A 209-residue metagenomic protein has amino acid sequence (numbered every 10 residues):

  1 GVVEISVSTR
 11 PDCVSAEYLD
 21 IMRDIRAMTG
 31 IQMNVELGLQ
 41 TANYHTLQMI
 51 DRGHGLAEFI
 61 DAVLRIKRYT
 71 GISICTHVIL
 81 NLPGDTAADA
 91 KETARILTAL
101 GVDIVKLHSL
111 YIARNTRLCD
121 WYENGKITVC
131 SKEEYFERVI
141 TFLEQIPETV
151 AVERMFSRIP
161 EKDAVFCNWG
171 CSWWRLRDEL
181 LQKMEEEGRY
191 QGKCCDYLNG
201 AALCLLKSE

Functional and structural regions predicted by a protein language model:
G1-L56, D61-A62, R68-Y69: Conserved SAM/AdoMet-binding glycine-rich loop
I5-V7, M33-L37, I74-V78, V105-L107 (+1 more regions): Hydrophobic faces of well-ordered beta-strands that scaffold small-molecule active sites in alpha/beta enzyme cores
D12, G38, Y44, I66-D89 (+3 more regions): Conserved strand-turn element in the central/C-terminal portion of the radical SAM core barrel that lines
A16-M22, P83-A99, K162-A164: Catalytic cores of alpha/beta
D20-R23, L64, R68, R95-T98 (+1 more regions): Surface-exposed alpha-helical segments enriched in charged/polar residues
F59-I60, T86, A90, Y135 (+1 more regions): Aromatic/hydrophobic pocket-lining residues that form the small-molecule binding cavity in soluble enzyme cores
T98, I104, Y111-E209: Auxiliary Fe-S-binding modules of radical SAM enzymes
